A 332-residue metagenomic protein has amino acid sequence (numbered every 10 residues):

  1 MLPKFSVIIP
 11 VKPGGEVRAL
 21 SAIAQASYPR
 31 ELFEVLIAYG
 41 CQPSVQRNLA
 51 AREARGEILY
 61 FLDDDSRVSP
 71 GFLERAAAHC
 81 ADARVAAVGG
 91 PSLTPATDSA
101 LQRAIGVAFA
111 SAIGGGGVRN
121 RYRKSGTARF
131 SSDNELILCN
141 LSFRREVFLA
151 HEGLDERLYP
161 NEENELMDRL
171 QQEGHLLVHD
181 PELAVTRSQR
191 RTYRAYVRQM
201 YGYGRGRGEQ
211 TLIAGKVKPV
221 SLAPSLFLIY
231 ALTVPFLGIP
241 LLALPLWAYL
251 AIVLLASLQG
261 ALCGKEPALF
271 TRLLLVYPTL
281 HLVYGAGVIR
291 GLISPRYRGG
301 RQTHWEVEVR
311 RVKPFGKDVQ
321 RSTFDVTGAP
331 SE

Functional and structural regions predicted by a protein language model:
L2, S21-L32: Short, acidic, metal-binding catalytic loop of nucleotide-sugar glycosyltransferases
L2-I8, E34, E165: Cell-envelope/extracellular polymer assembly enzymes that use nucleotide-activated donors
G40-A54, E74-R75: Glycine-rich, basic loop-to-helix element that forms the pyrophosphate-binding segment of sugar-nucleotide handling
S44, S111-S142, E146, Y159 (+3 more regions): A recurrent flexible, glycine/aromatic-enriched loop bordering the glycosyltransferase active site that acts as
L59: Short aromatic/hydrophobic "clamp" motif used to bind/position activated sugar donors
G71-A112, A184: Conserved donor NDP-sugar-binding/catalytic core segment of glycosyltransferases
D155-V217: Catalytic donor/gating beta->alpha subdomain of glycosyltransferases that bind UDP-sugars
L226-Y297: Membrane-embedded multi-pass helical conduit in multi-pass membrane proteins, especially envelope-biosynthetic
